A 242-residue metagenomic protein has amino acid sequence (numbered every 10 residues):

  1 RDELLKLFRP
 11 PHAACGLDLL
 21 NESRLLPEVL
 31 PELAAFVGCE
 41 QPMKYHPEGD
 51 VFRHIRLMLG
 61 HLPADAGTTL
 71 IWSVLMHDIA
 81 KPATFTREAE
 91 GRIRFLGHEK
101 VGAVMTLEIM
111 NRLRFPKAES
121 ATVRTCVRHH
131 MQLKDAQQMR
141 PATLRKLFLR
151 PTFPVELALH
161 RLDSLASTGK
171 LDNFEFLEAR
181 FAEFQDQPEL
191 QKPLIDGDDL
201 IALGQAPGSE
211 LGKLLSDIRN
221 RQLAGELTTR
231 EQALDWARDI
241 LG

Functional and structural regions predicted by a protein language model:
R1-L75, I79-G97, V101-K117, S209-L214 (+3 more regions): Glycine- and charge-enriched loop/helix tracts that form the active or gating conduit in phosphate/cation-handling
L4, G16, V29, L33 (+4 more regions): Generic structural signal of hydrophobic/aromatic residues within well-ordered alpha-helices of folded domains
L5-K6, F95-G97, M131-L133, R145-K146 (+2 more regions): A short, ordered amphipathic alpha-helix with a cationic face
G16-L20, M58, V127, D163 (+2 more regions): A residue-level signal for conserved active-site and pocket-lining positions in enzyme catalytic cores
L17-D18, L107, R124, E156 (+1 more regions): Short glycine-/small-residue-rich flexible loop motifs, especially phosphate/cofactor-binding loops
C39-G49, L59, F115-L171, D186: Histidine/acidic-rich helix-loop-helix segments that form or flank divalent-metal centers in metalloenzyme catalytic
G67-I71, T152-L159, L190-G197: Active-site lining segments that contact anionic ligands and/or coordinate catalytic metals
Q137-Q138, G169-G242: Terminal helices and disordered tails flanking the catalytic cores of nucleotide-processing hydrolases
